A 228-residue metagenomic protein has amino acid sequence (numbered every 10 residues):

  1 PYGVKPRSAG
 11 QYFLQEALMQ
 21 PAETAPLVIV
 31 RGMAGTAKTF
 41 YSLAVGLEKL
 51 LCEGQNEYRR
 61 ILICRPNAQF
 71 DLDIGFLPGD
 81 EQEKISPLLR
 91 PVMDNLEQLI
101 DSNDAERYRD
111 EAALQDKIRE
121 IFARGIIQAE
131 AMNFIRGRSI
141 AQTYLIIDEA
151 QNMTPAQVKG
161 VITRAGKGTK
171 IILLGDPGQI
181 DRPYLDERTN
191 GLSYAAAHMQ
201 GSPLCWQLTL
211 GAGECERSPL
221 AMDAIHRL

Functional and structural regions predicted by a protein language model:
Y2-Q15, M19-Q142, N152-L228: Conserved helicase motor core of SF1/SF2 NTP-dependent helicases
I146-I147: Hydrophobic residues in beta-strands of the RecA-like P-loop NTPase core, especially within AAA+ ATPase
